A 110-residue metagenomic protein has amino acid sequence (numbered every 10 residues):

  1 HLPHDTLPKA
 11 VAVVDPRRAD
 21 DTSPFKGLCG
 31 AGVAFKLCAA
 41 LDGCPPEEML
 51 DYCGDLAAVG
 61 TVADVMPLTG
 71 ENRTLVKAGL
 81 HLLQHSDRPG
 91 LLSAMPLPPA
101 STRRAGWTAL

Functional and structural regions predicted by a protein language model:
H1-L110: Replace "Mg2+/Mn2+-dependent" with "divalent metal-dependent
